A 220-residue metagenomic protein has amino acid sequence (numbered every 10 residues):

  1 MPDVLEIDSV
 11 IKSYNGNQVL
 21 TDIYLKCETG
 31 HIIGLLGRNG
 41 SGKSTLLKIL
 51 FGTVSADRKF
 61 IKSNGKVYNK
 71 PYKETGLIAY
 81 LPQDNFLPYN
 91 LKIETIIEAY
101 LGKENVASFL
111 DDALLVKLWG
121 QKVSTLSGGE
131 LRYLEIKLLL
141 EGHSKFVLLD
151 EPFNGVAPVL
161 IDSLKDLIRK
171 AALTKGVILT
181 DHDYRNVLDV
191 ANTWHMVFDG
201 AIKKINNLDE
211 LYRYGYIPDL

Functional and structural regions predicted by a protein language model:
L5, L20-D22: Conserved structural motif at the start of ABC-family nucleotide-binding domains
L36-R38: The feature captures the beta-strand-to-loop junction immediately N-terminal to the Walker
F51: Helix-to-loop junction immediately C-terminal to a conserved catalytic motif
A56-G76: Conserved ABC transporter NBD signature motif
D84, Y89-N105: Q-loop/switch helix immediately C-terminal to the Walker
N105-Q121: Conserved ABC ATPase "signature" region
E151-P152: Walker B catalytic motif
A201-L220: Conserved beta-strand-loop-alpha-helix hinge in the C-terminal portion of ABC ATPase nucleotide-binding domains
